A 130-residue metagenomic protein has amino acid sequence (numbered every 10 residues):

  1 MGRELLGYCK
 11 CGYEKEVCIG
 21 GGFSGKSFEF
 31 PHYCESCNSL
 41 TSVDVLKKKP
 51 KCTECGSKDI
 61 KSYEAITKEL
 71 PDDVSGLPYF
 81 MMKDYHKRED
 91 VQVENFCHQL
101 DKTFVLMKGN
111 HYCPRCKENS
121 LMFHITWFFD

Functional and structural regions predicted by a protein language model:
M1-I19: Short, extreme N-terminal segment that most often corresponds to the first beta-strand
R3-Y8, F28-P31, K49-C52, N110: Residues immediately within or flanking Cys/His clusters that coordinate Zn2+ in small zinc-binding modules
Y8-C11, C34-C37, C52-C55, C97-H98 (+1 more regions): Short cysteine-rich clusters marking metal-coordination/redox-active sites
E14-V17, S39-S42, D59-K61, T103-V105 (+1 more regions): Short functional micro-motifs and their immediate structural scaffolds
G21-E29, L46-K47, T67-K68, F80-M81 (+3 more regions): Short linker/helix segments within small regulatory modules
K26, F30-P50, S57-T67: Structured domain cores in non-transmembrane regions
I60-Y63, V74-G76, K87-V91: Terminal leader/tail segments of proteins
Y112-D130: Glycine-rich, aromatic-bearing surface loops/beta-hairpins
